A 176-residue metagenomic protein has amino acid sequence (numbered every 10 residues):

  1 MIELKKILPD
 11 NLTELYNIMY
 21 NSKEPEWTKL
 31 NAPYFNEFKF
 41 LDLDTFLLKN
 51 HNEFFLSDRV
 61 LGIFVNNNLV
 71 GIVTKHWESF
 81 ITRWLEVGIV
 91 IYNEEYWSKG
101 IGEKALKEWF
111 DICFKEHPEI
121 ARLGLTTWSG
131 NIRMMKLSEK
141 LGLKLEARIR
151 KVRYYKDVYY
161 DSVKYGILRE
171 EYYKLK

Functional and structural regions predicted by a protein language model:
M1-E14, S22, V60, F64-K176: Acyl-donor (CoA/ACP) binding surface of acyl/acetyltransferases
M19: Residues forming the ATP-binding cleft of Hanks-type serine/threonine protein kinase domains
E24-L48: Conserved GNAT-fold acetyl-CoA-binding loop/helix
L48-H51, F114: Generic structural signal for well-ordered alpha-helical scaffold segments
H51-L56, L143: Short loop/turn motifs at secondary-structure junctions and domain boundaries
